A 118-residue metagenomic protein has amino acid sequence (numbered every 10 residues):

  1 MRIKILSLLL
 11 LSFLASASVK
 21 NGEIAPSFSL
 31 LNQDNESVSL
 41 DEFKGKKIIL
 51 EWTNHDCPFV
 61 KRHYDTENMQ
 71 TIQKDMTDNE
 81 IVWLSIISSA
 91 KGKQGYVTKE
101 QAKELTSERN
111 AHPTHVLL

Functional and structural regions predicted by a protein language model:
I3-L14: Sec-dependent N-terminal signal peptides
S16-N21: Boundary at the C-terminal end of the N-terminal hydrophobic targeting segment
F28-I48: A short beta-strand-turn-helix
D41-K61: Short active-site neighborhood of thiol/selenol oxidoreductases, capturing the structured segment around
K46-K47, R62-I86: Conserved helix-turn-beta segment immediately C-terminal to the redox Cys motif in thioredoxin-like folds
K61-Y64, G95-T98: Short, solvent-exposed loop/turn and secondary-structure capping segments
E80-Y96, P113-L118: Thiol-based oxidoreductase modules, predominantly thioredoxin-like and allied folds used for disulfide exchange
E100-L118: Short, internal strand/loop/helix patches that form the active-site neighborhood or redox-interaction surface
